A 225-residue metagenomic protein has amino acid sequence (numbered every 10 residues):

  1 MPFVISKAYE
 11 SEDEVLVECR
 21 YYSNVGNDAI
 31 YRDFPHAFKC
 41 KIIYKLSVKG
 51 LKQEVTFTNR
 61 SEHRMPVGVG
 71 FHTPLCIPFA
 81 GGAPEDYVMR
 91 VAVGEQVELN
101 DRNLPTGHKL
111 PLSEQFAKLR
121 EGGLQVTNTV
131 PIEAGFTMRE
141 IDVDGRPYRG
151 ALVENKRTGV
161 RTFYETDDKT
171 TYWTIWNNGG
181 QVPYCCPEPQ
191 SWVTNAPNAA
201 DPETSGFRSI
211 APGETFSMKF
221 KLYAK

Functional and structural regions predicted by a protein language model:
M1-V48: Extended, loop-rich substrate-binding clefts of extracytoplasmic carbohydrate-active enzymes
S6-V17, K45-G50, A83, K156-R157 (+2 more regions): A short, structured loop/turn motif at beta-sheet edges
V55, R208-A224: Short Pro-Gly-centered flexible turn/kink motifs
V55-S61, N177-N178, A224: Asparagine-centered strand-capping/turn motif at beta-strand->loop junctions
G68-C76: Histidine-centered catalytic micro-motifs
I77, G81-D167: Active-site/ligand-binding surface loops and adjacent short beta/alpha elements that line catalytic pockets across
E154-T194: Glycine-rich active-site loops that engage anionic ligands at enzyme catalytic sites
C186-P187, W192-S209: A conserved acidic, glycine/proline-rich C-terminal tail/linker
